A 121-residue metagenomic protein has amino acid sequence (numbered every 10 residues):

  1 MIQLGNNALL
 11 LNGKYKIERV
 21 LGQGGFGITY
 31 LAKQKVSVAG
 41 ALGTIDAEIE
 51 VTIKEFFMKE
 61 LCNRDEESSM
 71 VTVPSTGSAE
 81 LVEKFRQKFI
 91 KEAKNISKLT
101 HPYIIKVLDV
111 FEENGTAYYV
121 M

Functional and structural regions predicted by a protein language model:
M1-I17: A short, low-complexity linker immediately N-terminal to eukaryotic Hanks-type protein kinase catalytic domains
E18-G25, T29: Protein kinase glycine-rich loop
G22, K91, T100-Y103: Flexible N-lobe loop architecture of eukaryotic-like protein kinase catalytic domains
K33-V51, F57-L61: Conserved N-lobe loop of protein kinases adjacent to the ATP-binding glycine-rich P-loop
F57, N63-K98: AlphaC helix of the eukaryotic protein kinase fold
I105, N114-M121: A conserved loop-to-beta-strand element in the N-lobe of protein kinase catalytic cores that borders the ATP-binding
V110: Activation-segment/catalytic-loop signature of the eukaryotic protein kinase fold
